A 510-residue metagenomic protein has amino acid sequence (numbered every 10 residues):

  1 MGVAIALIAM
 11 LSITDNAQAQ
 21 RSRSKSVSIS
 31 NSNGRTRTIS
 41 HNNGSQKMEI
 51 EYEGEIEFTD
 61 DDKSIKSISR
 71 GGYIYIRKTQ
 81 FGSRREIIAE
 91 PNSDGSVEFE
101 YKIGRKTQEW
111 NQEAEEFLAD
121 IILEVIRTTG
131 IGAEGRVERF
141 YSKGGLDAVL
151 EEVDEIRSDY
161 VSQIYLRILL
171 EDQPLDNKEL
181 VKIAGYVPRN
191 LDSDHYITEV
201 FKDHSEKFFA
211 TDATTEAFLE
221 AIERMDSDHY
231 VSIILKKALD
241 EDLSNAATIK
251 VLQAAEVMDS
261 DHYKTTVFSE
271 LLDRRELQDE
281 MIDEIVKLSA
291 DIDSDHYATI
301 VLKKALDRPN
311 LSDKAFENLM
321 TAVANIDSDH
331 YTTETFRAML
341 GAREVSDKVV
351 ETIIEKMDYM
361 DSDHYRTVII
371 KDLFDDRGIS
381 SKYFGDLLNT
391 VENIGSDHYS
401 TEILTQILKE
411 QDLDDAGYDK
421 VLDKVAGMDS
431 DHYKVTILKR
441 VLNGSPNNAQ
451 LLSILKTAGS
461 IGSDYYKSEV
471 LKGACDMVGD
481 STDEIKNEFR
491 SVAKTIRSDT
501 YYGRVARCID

Functional and structural regions predicted by a protein language model:
G2-S12: Bacterial N-terminal signal peptides
I13-T14, G395: Intrinsically disordered, low-complexity peptide-like regions
A17-A19: Boundary at the C-terminal end of the N-terminal hydrophobic targeting segment
R23-D510: Non-catalytic all-alpha helical scaffold/repeat segments
